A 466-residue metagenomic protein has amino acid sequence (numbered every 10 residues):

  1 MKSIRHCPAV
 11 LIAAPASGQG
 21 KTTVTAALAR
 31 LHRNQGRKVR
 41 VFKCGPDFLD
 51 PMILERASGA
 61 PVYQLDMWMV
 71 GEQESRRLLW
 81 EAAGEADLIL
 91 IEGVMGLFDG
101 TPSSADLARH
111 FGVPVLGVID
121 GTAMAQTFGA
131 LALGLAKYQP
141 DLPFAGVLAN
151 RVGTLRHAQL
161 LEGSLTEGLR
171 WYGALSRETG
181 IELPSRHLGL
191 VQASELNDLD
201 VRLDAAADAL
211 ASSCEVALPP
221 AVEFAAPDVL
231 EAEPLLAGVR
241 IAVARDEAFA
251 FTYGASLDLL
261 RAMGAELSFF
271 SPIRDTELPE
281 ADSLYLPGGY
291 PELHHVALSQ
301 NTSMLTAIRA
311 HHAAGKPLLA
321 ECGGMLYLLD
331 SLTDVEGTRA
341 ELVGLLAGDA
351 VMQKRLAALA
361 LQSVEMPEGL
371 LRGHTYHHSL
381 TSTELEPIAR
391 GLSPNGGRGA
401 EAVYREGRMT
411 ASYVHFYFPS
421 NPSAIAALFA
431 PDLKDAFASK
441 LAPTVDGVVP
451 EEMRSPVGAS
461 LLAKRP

Functional and structural regions predicted by a protein language model:
K2-F111, I119-L142, L155-Q159: ATP-dependent carboxylate-amine ligase catalytic core
V113, L169, A313-P317: A short helix->loop->beta-strand "cap" motif at the edges of active sites that frequently abuts
A125-E233: Internal gly/pro-rich beta-alpha loop/helix module that stabilizes soluble enzyme cofactors or their anionic handles
E182-V229, P234-G238, A350-K434: Amide-donor transfer/coupling interface in amidating biosynthetic enzymes
V239-A313: Phosphate-binding active sites in nucleotide-utilizing proteins
L267, P291-P367: Cysteine-nucleophile active-site neighborhood
A438, P450, A459-S460: Intrinsic, low-complexity polybasic segments
L441-A442, A463-R465: Short, low-complexity intrinsically disordered segments enriched in A/P/G/S/L with frequent Arg, especially at protein
